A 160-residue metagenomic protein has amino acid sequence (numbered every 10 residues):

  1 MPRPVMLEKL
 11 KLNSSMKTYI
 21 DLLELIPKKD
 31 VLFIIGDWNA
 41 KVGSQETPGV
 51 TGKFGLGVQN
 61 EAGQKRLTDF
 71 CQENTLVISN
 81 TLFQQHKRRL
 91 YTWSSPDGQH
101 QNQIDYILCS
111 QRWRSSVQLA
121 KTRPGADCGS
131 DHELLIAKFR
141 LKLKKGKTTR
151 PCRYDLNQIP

Functional and structural regions predicted by a protein language model:
M1-P160: A shared catalytic/ligand-binding motif for oxyanion handling
